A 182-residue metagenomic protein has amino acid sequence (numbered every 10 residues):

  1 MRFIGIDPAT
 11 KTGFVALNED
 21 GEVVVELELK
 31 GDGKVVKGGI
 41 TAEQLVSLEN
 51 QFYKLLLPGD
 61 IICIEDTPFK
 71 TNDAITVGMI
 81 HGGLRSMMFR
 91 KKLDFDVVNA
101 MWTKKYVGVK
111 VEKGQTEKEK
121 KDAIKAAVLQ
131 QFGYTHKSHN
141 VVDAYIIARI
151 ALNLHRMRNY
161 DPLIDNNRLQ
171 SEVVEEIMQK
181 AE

Functional and structural regions predicted by a protein language model:
M1-E182: Phosphate- and other anionic-substrate recognition elements at nucleic-acid/protein interfaces
